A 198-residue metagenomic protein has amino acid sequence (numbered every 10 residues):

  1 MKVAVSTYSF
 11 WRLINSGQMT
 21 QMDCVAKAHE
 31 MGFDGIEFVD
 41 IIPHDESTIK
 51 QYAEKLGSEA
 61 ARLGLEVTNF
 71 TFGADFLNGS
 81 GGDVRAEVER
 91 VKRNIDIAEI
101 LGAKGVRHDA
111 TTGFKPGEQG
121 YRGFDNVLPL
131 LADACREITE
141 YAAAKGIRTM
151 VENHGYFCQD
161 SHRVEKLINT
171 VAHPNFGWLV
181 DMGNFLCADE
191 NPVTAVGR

Functional and structural regions predicted by a protein language model:
M1-T20: Boundary/entry segment of secreted carbohydrate-active catalytic domains
V5, F38, H108, V151 (+1 more regions): Conserved beta-strand positions
N15-A28, D83-D96, A188-G197: Short, acidic/polar
Q18-M22, E46-A60: Glycine-rich, positively charged N-terminal anion/phosphate-binding segment
T20-I41, L101-G102: Catalytic domains of carbohydrate-active enzymes, especially glycoside hydrolases
D40-P43, G155-Y156, N184: Short, glycine/acidic-enriched loop or turn micro-motifs at the edges of active sites
E54, S58-E66, L77-W178, C187: Active-site acidic/histidine proton-transfer and metal-coordination neighborhood in alpha/beta enzyme cores
